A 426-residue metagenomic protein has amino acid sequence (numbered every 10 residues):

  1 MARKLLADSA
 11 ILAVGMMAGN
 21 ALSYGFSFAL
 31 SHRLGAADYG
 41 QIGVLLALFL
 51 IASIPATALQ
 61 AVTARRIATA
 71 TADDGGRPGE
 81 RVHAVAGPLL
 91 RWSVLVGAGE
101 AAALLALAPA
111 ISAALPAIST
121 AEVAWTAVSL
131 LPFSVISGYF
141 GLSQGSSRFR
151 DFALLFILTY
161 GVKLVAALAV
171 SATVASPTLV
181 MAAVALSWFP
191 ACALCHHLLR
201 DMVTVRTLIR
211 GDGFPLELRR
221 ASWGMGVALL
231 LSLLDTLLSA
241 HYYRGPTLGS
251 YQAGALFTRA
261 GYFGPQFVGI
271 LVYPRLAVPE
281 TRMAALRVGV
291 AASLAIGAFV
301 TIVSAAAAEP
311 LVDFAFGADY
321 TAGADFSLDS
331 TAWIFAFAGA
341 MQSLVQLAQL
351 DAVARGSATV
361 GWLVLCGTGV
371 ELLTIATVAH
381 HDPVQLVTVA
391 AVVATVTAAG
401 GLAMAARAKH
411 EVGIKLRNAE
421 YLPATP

Functional and structural regions predicted by a protein language model:
M1-L22, L208-G224, F326-L328, M404-P426: N-terminal membrane topogenesis motif
K4-Q60, R219-G245, T425: Signature of the first transmembrane helix
L6, R77-L95, P215-L218, T281-A295: Interfacial transmembrane-helix starts/ends
A36, A108-T126, G245, A306-A340: Interfacial segments at transmembrane-helix termini and the short loops linking adjacent helices
L46-T57, P246, Y251-I270, V300 (+1 more regions): Transmembrane helix-bundle signature of multi-pass secondary active exporters and lipid flippases
A56-G75, G254-T281, A354: Helix-loop junctions and terminal segments of transmembrane helices in multi-pass membrane transport/translocation
T120-A127, A153-V203, V370, P383-K409: Hydrophobic alpha-helical transmembrane segments
P132-L154, V278, F337-L363: Membrane-interface junctions at transmembrane-helix termini in multi-pass inner-membrane proteins
